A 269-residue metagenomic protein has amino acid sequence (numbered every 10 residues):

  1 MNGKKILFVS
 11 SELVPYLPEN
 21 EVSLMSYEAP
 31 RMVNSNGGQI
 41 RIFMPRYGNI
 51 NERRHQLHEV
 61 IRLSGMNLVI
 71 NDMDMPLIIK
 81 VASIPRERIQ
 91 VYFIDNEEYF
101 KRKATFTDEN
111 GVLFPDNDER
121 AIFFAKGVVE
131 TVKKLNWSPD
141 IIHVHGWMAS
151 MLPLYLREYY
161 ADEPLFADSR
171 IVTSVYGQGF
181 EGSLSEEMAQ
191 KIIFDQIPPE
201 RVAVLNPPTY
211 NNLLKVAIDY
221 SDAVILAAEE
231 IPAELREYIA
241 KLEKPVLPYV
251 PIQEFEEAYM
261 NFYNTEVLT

Functional and structural regions predicted by a protein language model:
M1-T269: Catalytic cores of nucleotide-sugar-dependent glycosyltransferases that transfer UDP/GDP/TDP-activated
